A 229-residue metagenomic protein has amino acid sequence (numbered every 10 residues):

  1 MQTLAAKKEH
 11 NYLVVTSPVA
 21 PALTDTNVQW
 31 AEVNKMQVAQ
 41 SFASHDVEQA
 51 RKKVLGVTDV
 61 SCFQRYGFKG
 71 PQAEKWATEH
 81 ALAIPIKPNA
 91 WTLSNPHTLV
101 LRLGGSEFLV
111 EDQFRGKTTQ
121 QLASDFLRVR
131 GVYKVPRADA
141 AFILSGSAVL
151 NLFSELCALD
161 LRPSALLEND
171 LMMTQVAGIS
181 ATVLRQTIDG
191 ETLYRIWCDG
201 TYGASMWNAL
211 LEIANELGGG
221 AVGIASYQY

Functional and structural regions predicted by a protein language model:
M1-Y229: Basic, glycine/lysine-rich polyanion-binding surfaces/domains
